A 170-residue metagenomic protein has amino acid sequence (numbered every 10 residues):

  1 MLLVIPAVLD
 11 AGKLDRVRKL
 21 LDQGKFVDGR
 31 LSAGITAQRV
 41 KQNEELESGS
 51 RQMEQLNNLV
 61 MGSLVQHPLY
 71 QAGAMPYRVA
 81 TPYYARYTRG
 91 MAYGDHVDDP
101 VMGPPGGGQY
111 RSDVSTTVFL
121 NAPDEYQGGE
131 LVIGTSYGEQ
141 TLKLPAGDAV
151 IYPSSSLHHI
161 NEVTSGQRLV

Functional and structural regions predicted by a protein language model:
M1-Y83, V170: Non-heme Fe(II)/2-oxoglutarate
P68-L169: Catalytic core of non-heme Fe(II) oxygenases with the double-stranded beta-helix
